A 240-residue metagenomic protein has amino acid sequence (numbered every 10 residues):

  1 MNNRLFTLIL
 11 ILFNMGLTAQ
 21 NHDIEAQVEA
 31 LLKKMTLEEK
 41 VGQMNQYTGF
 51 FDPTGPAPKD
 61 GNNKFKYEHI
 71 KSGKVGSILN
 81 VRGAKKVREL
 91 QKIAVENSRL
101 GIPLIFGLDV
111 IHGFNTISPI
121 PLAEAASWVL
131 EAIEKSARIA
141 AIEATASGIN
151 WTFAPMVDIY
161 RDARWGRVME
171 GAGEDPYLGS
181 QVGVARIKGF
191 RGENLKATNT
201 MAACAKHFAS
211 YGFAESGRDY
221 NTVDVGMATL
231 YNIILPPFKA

Functional and structural regions predicted by a protein language model:
M1-H22: Bacterial Sec-dependent N-terminal signal peptides
Q20-A240: Glycoside hydrolase catalytic-domain context in secreted enzymes
